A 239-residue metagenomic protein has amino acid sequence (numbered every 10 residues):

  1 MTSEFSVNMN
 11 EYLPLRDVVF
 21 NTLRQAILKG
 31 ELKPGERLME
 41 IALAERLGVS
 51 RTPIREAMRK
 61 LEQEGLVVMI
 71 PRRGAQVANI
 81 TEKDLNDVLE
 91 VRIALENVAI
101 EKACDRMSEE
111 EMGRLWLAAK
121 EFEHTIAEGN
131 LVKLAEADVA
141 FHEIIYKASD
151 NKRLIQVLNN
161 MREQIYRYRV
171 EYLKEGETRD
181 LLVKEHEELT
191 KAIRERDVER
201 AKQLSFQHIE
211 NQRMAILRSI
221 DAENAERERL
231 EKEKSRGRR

Functional and structural regions predicted by a protein language model:
M1-E101, D105, E143, L217-R239: Short linear motifs at protein or domain termini
E11-L13, W116-E123, E128, R167-R239: C-terminal all-alpha effector/ligand-binding and dimerization domain of prokaryotic HTH-type transcriptional repressors
D17, I93, E109, G113-W116 (+1 more regions): Amphipathic alpha-helical repeat elements characteristic of tetratricopeptide repeat
V91-M107, A137-E177, Q212-I216: Hydrophobic, amphipathic alpha-helical faces that serve as interaction scaffolds
L95-E123, A127: Amphipathic alpha-helical dimerization/coiled-coil segments that flank or bridge DNA-binding/regulatory modules
L131-V132: Central regulatory/effector-binding core of bacterial HTH transcription factors
